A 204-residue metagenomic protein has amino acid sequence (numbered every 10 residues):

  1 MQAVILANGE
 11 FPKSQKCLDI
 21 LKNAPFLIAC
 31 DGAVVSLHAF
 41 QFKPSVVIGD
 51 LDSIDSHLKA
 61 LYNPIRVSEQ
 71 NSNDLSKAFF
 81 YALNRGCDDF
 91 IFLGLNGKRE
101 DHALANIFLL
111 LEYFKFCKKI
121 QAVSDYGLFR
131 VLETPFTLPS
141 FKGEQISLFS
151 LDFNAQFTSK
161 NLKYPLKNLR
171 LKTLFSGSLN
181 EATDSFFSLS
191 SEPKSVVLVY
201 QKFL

Functional and structural regions predicted by a protein language model:
M1-L58: N-terminal beta-strand-loop-alpha-helix module at the start of alpha/beta ligand-binding or catalytic domains
L6-G9, L95-N96, Y200-K202: Structural motif
A24-P25, P44, L61-Y62, C87 (+1 more regions): Short, well-ordered alpha-helix to beta-strand connector turns
N63-R85: Short phosphate-binding loop-to-helix
E100-L111: Short Gly/Thr/Asp-enriched flexible loops that form oxyanion-binding sites at enzyme active sites
E112, F116-P139, I146: Class I SAM-dependent methyltransferase SAM-binding "motif I" and its flanking Rossmann-like core
L132-L204: Long, charged alpha-helical interface segments
